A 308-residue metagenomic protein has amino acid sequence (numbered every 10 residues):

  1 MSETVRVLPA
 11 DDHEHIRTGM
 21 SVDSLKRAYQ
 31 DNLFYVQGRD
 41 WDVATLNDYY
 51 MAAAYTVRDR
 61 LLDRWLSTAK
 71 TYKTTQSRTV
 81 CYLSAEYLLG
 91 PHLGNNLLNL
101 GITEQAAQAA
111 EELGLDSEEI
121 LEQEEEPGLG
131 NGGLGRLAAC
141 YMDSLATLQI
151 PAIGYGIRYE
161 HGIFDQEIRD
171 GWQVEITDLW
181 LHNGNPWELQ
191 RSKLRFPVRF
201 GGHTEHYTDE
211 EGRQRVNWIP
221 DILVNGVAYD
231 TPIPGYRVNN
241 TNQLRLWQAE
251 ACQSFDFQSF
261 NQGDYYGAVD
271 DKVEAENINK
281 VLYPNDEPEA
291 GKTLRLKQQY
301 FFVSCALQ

Functional and structural regions predicted by a protein language model:
S2-Q308: A conserved ligand/cofactor-binding region detector
